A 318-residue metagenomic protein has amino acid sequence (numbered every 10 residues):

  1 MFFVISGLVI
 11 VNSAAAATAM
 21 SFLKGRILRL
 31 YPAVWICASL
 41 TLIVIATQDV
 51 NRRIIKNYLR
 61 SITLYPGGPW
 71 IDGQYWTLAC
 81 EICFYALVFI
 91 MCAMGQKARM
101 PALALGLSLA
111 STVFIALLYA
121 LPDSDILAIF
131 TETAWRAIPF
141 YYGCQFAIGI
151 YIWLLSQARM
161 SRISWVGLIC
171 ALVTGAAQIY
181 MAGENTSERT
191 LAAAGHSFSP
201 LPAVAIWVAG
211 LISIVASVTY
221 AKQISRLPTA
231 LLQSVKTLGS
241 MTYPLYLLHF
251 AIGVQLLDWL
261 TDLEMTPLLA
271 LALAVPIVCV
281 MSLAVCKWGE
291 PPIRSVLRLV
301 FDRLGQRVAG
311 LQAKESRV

Functional and structural regions predicted by a protein language model:
M1, I5, I10-S13, A19 (+7 more regions): Membrane-interface helix-loop-helix regions
N12-S21, L87-R99, L127-K287, P291-Q306: Alpha-helical transmembrane segments in multi-pass integral membrane proteins
K24, L40, V44, A79 (+7 more regions): Flexible domain-boundary/linker segments
Y31-P32, V50-N51, M91-A93, G106 (+3 more regions): Short, surface-exposed, polar/charged, turn-prone segments marking secondary-structure boundaries
A102-A120, L168-T174, V278: Small-polar-interrupted transmembrane alpha-helices in polytopic inner-membrane proteins
V113-I115, L304, V318: Charged, low-complexity, helix-prone segments enriched in Lys/Glu/Asp/Gln
G310-V318: Short, charged juxtamembrane terminal tails flanking transmembrane helices
